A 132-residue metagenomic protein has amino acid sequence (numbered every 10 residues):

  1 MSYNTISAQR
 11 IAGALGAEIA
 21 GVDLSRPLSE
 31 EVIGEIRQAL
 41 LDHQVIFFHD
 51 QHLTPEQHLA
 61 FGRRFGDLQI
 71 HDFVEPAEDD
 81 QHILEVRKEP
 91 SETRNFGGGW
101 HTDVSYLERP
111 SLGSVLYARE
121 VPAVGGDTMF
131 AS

Functional and structural regions predicted by a protein language model:
S2-S132: Non-heme Fe(II) oxygenase catalytic core, chiefly the N-lobe of the double-stranded beta-helix
